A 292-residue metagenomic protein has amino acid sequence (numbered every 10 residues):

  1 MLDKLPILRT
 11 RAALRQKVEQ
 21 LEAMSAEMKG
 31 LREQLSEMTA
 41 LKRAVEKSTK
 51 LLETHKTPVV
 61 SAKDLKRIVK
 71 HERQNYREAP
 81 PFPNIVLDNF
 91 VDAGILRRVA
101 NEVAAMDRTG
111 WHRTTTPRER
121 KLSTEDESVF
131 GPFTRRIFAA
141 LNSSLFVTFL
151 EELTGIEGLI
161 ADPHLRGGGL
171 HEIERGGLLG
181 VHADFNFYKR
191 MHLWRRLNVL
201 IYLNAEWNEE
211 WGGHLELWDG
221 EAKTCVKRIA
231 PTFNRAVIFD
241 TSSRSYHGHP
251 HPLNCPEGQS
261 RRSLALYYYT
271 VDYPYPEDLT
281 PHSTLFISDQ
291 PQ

Functional and structural regions predicted by a protein language model:
L2-G30, A44, G176, F187-R195 (+1 more regions): Catalytic core of Fe(II)/2-oxoglutarate
K29-R32, T39, E46-T49: Coiled-coil heptad-register positions
E37-A40, T54, L65, D92 (+1 more regions): Polar helix-capping/helix-linker motif
E46-A79, A105-E119, S283, P291-Q292: Short acidic N-proximal helix/loop "leader" segments that mark the beginning of a domain or an inter-domain linker
K56-P58, D107-T109, E157-I160, A205-E209: Proline-centered turn/helix-capping motifs that create local helix->coil transitions or kinks
R73-T154: Non-heme Fe(II)/2-oxoglutarate
N101-A104, V129, F138-R195: Non-heme Fe(II) oxygenase catalytic core, chiefly the N-lobe of the double-stranded beta-helix
N198-L200: Eukaryotic charged/polar low-complexity linker/IDR segments
